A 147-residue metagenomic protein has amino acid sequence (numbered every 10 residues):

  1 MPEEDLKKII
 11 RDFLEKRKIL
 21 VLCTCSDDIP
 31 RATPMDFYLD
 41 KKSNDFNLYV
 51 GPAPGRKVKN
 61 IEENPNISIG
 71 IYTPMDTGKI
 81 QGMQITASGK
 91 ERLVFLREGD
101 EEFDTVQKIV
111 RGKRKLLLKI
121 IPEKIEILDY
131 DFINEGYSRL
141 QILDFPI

Functional and structural regions predicted by a protein language model:
M1-K8, P54-R56, E101-F103: Charged, amphipathic alpha-helical segments
P2, I80-I147: Charged, gly/pro-rich active-site loop segments
E4, K16-V21, D100-E101: Short Pro/Gly-enriched beta-strand edge/turn motifs at strand-loop
D12-S26, I67-I71: A short, Trp-centered hydrophobic/proline-enriched beta-strand micro-motif
R17-I19, F46, N64-I67, K113-L117 (+1 more regions): Short, surface-exposed beta-edge/turn micro-motifs
I19-R31, M35-L39: Active-site and channel-lining beta-strand-loop segments that bind or position nucleotide-derived/phosphorylated
P30, N44-F46, I125: Hydrophobic residues embedded in beta-strands of well-ordered beta-sheets
Y38-D76: A short mixed-secondary-structure module that forms the rim of ligand-binding clefts
